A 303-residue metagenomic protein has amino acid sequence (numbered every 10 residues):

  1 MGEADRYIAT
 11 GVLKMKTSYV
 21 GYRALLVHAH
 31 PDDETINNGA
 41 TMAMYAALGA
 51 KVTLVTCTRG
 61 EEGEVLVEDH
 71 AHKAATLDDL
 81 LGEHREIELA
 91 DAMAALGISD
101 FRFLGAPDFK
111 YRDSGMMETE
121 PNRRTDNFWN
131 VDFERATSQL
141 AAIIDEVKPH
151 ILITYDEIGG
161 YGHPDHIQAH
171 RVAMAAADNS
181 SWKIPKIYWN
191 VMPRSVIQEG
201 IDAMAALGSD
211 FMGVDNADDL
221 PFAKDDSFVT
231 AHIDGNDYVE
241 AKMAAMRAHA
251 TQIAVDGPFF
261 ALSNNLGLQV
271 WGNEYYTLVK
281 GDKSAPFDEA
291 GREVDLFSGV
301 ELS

Functional and structural regions predicted by a protein language model:
A4-K148, A175-N179, T277-K280, A285-E289: Active-site rim/loop-helix segments in enzyme catalytic domains that contact anionic ligands
A4-Y19, M116-M117, D178-S303: C-terminal accessory domains and tails appended to enzymatic cores
L54-T56, R102-G105, I151-T154, G162 (+3 more regions): A structural signal for short, well-ordered beta-strand segments and their strand-loop junctions that often border
E62-E64, F109-E118, G160-H163, H170 (+1 more regions): Short catalytic/ligand-binding loop motif for oxyanion handling, primarily in non-cytosolic enzymes, centered on
R124, I153-E157, K224-V229: Flexible glycine/proline-enriched surface loops and loop-helix/loop-strand junctions
H150-S180, P185-S195: Hydrophobic, aromatic-enriched interface-forming segments
